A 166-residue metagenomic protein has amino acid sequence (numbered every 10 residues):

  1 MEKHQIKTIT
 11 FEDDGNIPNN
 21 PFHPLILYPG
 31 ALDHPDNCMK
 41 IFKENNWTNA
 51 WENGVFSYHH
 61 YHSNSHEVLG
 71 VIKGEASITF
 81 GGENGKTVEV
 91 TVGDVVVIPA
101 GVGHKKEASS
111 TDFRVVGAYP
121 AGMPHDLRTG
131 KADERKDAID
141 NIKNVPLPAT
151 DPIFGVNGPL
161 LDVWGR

Functional and structural regions predicted by a protein language model:
M1-H59, L161-R166: A short, N-terminal "cap"/entry segment at the start of jelly-roll beta-barrel domains of the cupin/DSBH fold
P18, H60-H62, V68-G70, V88 (+1 more regions): Short, conserved, surface-exposed binding loops centered on an aromatic residue
H62-T79, V97: Short, conserved beta-strand element in jelly-roll/cupin
G81-G85: Short alpha-helix capping/helix-loop boundary micro-motifs
V90-S110, Y119: Conserved metal-binding segment of the jelly-roll/cupin
E107-R166: Double-stranded beta-helix
